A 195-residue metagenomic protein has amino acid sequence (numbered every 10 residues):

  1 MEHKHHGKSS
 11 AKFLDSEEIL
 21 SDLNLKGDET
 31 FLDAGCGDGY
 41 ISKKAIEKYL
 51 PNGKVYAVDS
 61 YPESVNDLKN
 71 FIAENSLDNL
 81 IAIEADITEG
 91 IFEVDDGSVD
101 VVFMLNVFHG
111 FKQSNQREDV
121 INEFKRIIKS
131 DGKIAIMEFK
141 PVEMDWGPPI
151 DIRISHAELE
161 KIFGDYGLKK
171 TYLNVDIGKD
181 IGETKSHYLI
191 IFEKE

Functional and structural regions predicted by a protein language model:
S10-E29, K44: Conserved alpha-helix/loop element of class I SAM-dependent methyltransferases that forms part of the SAM/SAH-binding
L32, G37-G90: Class I SAM-dependent methyltransferase SAM/SAH-binding core
F92-V102: A short acidic, Gly/Pro-enriched loop at the edge of an enzyme's catalytic core that lines a small-molecule cofactor
D100-N115: A short SAM/SAH-binding and catalytic strip from SAM-dependent methyltransferases
E118-S130: A short glycine-rich, Lys/Arg-flanked "PGG" loop and its adjoining helix->strand segment in the class I
D131-E138: Conserved beta-strand signature within the Rossmann-like core of class I S-adenosyl-L-methionine
G147-Y166: Conserved Class I S-adenosyl-L-methionine
D176-E195: Core SAM-dependent methyltransferase catalytic element
